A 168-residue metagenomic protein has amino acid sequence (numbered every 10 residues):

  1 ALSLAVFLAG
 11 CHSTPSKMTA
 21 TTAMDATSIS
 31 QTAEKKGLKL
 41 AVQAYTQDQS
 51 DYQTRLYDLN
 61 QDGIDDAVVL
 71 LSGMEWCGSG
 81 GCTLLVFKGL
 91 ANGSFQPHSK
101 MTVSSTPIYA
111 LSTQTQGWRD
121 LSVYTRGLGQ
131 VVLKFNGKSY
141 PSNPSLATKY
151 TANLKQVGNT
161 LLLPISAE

Functional and structural regions predicted by a protein language model:
S3-I29, Y109-E168: Acidic, small-residue rich beta-repeat scaffolds with periodic aromatic anchors
A20-S30, E34, S79-S99, V132-Y140: Beta-propeller blade repeat segments, especially FG-GAP/WD-type strand-to-loop junctions in 6- to 7-bladed propeller
Q43-Q53, K100-A110, N153-I165: Repeat-based blade/solenoid architectures
A44-Y45, M74-S79: Short consensus segments that form the blades of beta-propeller domains, in both extracellular/periplasmic
Y52, C82-L84, L128: Repetitive beta-architecture junctions, highlighting loop-to-beta-strand starts across blade-like repeats
R55-D62, L111-S112: Acidic, divalent-cation-chelating loop motifs in proteins
Q61-S72, T115-V123: Acidic/hydrophobic-patterned starts of short beta strands in beta-sheet-rich repeat architectures
L70-E75, K88-A91, V123-G129: Short, flexible beta-strand-to-coil junctions
